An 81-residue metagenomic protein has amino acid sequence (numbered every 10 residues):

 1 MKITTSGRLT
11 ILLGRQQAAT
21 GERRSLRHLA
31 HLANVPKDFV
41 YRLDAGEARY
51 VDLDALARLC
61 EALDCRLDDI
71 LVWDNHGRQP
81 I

Functional and structural regions predicted by a protein language model:
M1-H28: A short, Lys/Arg-rich alpha-helix, primarily the initiator
G14, A45, N75: Residue-level detection of the helix-turn-helix DNA-binding "recognition helix"
T20-L43: Short alpha-helical DNA-recognition segment
R23, E47-R58: Short, basic-rich loop-to-helix N-cap that marks the start of a DNA-contacting helix
D54-D69: DNA major-groove recognition helix of helix-turn-helix/homeodomain DNA-binding modules
L71-I81: Short, charged recognition helix plus adjacent turn of helix-turn-helix-like nucleic-acid-binding domains
